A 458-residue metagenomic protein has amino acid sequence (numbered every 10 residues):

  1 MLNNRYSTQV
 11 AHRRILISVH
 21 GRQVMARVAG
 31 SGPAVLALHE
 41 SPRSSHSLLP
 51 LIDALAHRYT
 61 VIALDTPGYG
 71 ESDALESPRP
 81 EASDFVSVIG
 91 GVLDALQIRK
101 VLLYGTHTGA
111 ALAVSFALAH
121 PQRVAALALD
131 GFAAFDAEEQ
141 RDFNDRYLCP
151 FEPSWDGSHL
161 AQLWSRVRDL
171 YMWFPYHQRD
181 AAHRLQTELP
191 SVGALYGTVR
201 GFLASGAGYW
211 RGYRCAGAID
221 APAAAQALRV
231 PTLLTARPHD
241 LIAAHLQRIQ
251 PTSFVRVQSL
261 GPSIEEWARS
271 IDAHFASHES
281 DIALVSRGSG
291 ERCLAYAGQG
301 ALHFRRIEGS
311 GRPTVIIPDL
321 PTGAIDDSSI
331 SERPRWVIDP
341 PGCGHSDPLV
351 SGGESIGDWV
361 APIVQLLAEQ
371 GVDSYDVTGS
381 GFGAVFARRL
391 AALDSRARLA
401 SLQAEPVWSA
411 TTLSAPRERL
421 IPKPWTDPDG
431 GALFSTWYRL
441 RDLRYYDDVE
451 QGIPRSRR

Functional and structural regions predicted by a protein language model:
R22-A74, R306-D347: Conserved HGGG/HGGXW glycine-rich cap/lid loop of the alpha/beta-hydrolase fold
A34, T60, R99-L102, R123-A126 (+4 more regions): Structural signature of beta-strand start/N-cap positions in the alpha/beta core of ABC transporter nucleotide-binding
L55-A56, A225-R229, Q250-S253, S329-S331 (+1 more regions): Short, conserved loop/helix-junction motifs that constitute active-site signature segments in enzyme catalytic cores
A63-T108, V337-S380: Active-site loop/oxyanion-hole signature of alpha/beta-hydrolase fold enzymes
G105-S115, G379-R389: Glycine-rich nucleophile elbow surrounding the catalytic serine of serine-hydrolase chemistry
L118, A125-L160, A392, R396-P428: Flexible "cap/lid" loop of the alpha/beta hydrolase fold
T198-Q247, D442-R458: Conserved serine/cysteine hydrolase catalytic core
Q250-L294, Q299: Catalytic active-site module of serine/aspartate enzymes centered on a nucleophile-bearing elbow/loop
